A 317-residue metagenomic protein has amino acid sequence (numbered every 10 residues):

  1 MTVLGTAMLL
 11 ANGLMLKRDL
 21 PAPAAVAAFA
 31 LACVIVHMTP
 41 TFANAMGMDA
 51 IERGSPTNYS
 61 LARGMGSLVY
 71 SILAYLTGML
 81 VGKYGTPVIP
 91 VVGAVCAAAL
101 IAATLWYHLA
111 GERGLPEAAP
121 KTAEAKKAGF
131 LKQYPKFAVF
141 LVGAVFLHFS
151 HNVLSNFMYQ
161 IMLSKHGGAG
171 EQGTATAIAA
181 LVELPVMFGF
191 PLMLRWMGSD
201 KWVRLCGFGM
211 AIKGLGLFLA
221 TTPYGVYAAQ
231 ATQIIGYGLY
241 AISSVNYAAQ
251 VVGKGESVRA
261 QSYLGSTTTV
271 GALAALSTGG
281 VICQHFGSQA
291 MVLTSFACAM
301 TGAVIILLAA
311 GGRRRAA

Functional and structural regions predicted by a protein language model:
M1-G13, K201-G216: Structural signature of the two symmetry-related core transmembrane helices
H37-E52, L239-G253: Intracellular juxtamembrane helix-capping segments at the cytosolic ends of symmetry-related transmembrane helices
R53-M65, A169, V252-L264: Loop-to-transmembrane helix entry/capping segments in MFS-fold secondary transporters and related SLC/MFSD carriers
M79-C96, V281-A299: A membrane-interface helix-boundary motif in multi-pass transporters
V81-G82, V186-S199, C283-Q284: Helix-to-loop junctions at the C-terminal end of transmembrane segments in multipass secondary transporters
H108-G143: Juxtamembrane intracellular "pre-TM" segments in multi-pass secondary transporters
K136-A175: Helix-loop boundary and gating motifs at the non-cytosolic
V258-H285: A late C-terminal transmembrane helix in Major Facilitator Superfamily
